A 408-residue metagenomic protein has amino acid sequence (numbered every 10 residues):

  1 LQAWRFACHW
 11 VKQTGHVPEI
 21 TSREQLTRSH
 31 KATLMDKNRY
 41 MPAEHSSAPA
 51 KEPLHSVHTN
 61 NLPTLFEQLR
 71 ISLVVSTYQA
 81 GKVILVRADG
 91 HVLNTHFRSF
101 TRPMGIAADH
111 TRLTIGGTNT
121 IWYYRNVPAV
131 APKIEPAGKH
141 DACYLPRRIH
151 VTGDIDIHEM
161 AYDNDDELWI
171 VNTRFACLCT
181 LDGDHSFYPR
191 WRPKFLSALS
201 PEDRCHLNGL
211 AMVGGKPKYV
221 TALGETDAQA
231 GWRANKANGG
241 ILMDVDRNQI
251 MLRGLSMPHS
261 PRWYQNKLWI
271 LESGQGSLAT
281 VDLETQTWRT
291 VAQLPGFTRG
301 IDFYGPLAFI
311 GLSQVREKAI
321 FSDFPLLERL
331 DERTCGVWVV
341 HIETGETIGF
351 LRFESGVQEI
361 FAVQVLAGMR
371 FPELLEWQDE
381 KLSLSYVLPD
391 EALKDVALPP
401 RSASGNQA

Functional and structural regions predicted by a protein language model:
S56-Q68, S99-T111, H150-E167, L196-K218 (+4 more regions): Beta-rich, blade/repeat-based domains predominating in secreted/periplasmic proteins but also intracellular
H58-R70, W122-I134, V220-A237, G311-E332: Short, conserved, GDST-rich strand-edge loop motifs in beta-rich repeat architectures
V75-Y78, T114-N119, Y162, L168-F175 (+7 more regions): Conserved beta-strand positions in repeat-built beta-propeller and related beta-rich domains
V92-E159: Blade-loop segments of beta-propeller domains
I134-N208: Asp-box/WD-like beta-propeller blade repeats and closely related beta-sheet repeat scaffolds
K236-D246, L326-E343: Beta-propeller blade signature
M257-L283, T287-V339: Loop/turn-rich, solvent-exposed surfaces of beta-rich toroidal or solenoidal domains
G345-A403: Blade-level signature of beta-propeller repeat domains, shared across WD40, Kelch, NHL, RCC1 and BNR/Asp-box propellers
